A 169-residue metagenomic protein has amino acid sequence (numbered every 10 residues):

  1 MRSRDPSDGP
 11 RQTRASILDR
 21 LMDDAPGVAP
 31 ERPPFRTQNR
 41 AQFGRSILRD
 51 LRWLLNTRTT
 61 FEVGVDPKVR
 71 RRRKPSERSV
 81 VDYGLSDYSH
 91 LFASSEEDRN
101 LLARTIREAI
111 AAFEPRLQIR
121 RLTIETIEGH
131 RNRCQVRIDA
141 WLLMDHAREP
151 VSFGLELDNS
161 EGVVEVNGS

Functional and structural regions predicted by a protein language model:
M1-S94, L143-S169: Immediate N-terminus of the mature polypeptide
D82-I127: Acidic, low-complexity glycine/serine/threonine-rich segments
N100, A111, R121-S169: Short, Lys/Arg-rich amphipathic alpha-helical interaction segments that bind nucleic acids or acidic protein surfaces
